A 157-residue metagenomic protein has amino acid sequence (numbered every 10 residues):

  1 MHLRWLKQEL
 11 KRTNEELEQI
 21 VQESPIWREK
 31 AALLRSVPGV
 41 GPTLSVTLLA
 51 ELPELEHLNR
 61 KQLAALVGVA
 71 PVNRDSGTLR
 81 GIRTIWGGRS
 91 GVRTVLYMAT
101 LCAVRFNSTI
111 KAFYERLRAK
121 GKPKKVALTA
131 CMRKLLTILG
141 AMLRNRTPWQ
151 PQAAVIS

Functional and structural regions predicted by a protein language model:
M1-S157: A detector of single, family-specific signature residues that are central to catalytic or substrate-handling motifs
